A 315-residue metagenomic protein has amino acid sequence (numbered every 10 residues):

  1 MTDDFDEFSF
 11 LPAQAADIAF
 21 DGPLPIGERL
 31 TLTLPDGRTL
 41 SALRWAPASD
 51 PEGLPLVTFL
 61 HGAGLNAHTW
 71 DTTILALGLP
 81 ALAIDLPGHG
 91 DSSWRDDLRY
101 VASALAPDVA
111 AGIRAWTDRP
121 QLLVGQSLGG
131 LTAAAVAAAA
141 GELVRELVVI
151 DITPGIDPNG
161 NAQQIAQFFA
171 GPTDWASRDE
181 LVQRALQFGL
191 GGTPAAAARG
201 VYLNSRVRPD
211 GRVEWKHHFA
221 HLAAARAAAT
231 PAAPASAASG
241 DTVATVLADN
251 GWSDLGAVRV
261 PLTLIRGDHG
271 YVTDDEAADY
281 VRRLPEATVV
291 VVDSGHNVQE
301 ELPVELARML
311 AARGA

Functional and structural regions predicted by a protein language model:
M1-P55, G78-L79, T117-R119, A315: Alpha/beta-hydrolase fold catalytic core
P23, P35-R38, L43-A46, T72-L75 (+3 more regions): Active-site loop/oxyanion-hole signature of alpha/beta-hydrolase fold enzymes
L54, G62-L65, S127: Active-site glycine-rich loops that stabilize anionic/oxyanionic intermediates across multiple enzyme folds
G62-T72, A81: Serine-hydrolase catalytic-loop signature spanning alpha/beta hydrolases and amidase-signature enzymes
G125, G129, A133: Gly/Ala-rich beta-loop-alpha elbow adjacent to hydrolase catalytic centers
A134-A138, R145-E180: Flexible "cap/lid" loop of the alpha/beta hydrolase fold
R208-R282: Conserved serine/cysteine hydrolase catalytic core
S294-A307: Catalytic histidine-centered segment of alpha/beta-hydrolase-like enzymes
